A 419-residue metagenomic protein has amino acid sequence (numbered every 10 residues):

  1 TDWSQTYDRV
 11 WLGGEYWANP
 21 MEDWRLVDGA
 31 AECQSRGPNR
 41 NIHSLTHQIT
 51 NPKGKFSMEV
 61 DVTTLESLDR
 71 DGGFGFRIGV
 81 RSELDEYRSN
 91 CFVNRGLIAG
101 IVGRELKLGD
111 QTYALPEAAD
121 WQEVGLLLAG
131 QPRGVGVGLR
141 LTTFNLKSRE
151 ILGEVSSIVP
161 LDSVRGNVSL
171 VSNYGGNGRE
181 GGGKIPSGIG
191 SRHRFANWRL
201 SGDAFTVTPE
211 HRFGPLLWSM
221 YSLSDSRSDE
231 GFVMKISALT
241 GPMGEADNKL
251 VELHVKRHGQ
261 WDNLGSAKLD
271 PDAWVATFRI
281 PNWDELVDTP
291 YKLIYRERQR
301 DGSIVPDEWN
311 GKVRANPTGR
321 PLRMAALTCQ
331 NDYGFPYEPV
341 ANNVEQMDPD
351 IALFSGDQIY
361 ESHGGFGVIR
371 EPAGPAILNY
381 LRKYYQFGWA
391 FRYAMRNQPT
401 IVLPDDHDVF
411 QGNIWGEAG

Functional and structural regions predicted by a protein language model:
W3-A31: Extracellular glycan-recognition surfaces and repeat-rich motifs
C33-T112: Secretory/extracellular carbohydrate-interaction modules and structurally similar beta-sandwich "look-alikes"
S44-T50, D110-A118, S157-V159, L264-K268 (+1 more regions): Beta-strand-rich interaction surfaces with strong enrichment in secreted/lumenal proteins
K55-T63, E123-A129, R194, R199 (+1 more regions): Residues within well-ordered beta-strands of beta-sheet-rich folds
F56, Q122, V287-Y291: Exposed beta-strand face motif in extracellular beta-rich ectodomains
M58-V60, E117-S157: Carbohydrate-binding surfaces in secreted/extracellular proteins
T64-R70, P132-V135, E245: Extended, low-complexity, turn-rich repeat/linker tracts enriched in Gly/Pro/Ser/Thr and Asp/Glu that occur
K147-G190, S201, F205-G419: Divalent metal-dependent phosphoesterase catalytic cores across multiple superfamilies
